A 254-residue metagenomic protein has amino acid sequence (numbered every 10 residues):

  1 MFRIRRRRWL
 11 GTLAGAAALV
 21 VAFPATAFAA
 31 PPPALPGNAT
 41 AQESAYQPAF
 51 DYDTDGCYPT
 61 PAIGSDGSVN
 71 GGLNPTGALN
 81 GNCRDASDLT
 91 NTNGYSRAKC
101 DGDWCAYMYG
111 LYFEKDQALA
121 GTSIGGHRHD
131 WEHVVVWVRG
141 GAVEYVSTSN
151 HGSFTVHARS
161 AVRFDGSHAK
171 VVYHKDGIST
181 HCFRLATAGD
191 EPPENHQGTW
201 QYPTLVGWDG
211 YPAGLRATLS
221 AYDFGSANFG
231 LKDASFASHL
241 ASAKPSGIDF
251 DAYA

Functional and structural regions predicted by a protein language model:
M1-A29: Secretory targeting and sorting signals
F28-E132, Y145-A254: A domain-level signal for the mature, folded cores of soluble proteins
V138-G141: Short acidic-glycine loop/turn motifs at beta-strand connectors
